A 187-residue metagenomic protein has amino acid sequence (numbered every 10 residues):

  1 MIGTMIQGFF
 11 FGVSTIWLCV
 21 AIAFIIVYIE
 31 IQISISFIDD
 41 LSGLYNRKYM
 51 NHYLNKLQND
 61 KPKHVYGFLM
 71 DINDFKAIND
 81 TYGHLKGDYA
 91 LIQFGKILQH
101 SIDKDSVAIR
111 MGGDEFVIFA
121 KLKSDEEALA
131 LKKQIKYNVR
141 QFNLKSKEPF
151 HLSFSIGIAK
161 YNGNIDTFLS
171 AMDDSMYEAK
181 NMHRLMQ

Functional and structural regions predicted by a protein language model:
M1-L41, K48-L57: Signal-transducing coiled-coil linker helices
Q32-H52, M70-H84, I92: Conserved nucleotide-binding and Mg2+-coordinating catalytic segments in signaling enzymes
R47-H64, G95-D103: Short regulatory alpha-helical coupling segments that immediately precede and/or link into cyclic nucleotide signaling
F75, F94, A108, F116 (+1 more regions): Hydrophobic framework residues that shape the active-site pocket of cyclic nucleotide turnover catalytic cores
K86-D105, E115: Active-site-proximal alpha-helical element of nucleotidyl cyclase-like catalytic domains and analogous helices
H100-D105, K136-E148, M182: Short catalytic/binding micro-motifs of nucleotide second-messenger systems
V107-R110, F150: A short pre-motif secondary-structure segment
L129-K136, S153-S155, A159-Q187: Catalytic-core segments of nucleotide cyclases and related cyclic-nucleotide turnover enzymes
